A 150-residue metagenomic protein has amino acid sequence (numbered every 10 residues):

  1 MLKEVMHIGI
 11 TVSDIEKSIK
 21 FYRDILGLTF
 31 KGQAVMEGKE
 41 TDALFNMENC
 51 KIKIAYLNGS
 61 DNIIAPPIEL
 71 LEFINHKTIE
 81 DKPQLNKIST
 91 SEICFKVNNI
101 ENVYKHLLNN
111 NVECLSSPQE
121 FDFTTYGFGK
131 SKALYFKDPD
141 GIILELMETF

Functional and structural regions predicted by a protein language model:
K3-H7, I52, I88-E92, S131: Short, solvent-exposed beta-strand edge segments and adjacent coil->beta transition regions
I10, Q33, C94-F150: Vicinal oxygen chelate
T11-I64, G127-G129: Core segments of cupin and vicinal oxygen chelate
G38-A43, H76-D81, F121-G127: A short, acidic/glycine-rich surface segment
Y56-N58, E72, K96, Y135: Short, well-ordered beta-strand micro-motif
A65-I68, T90, L144-L146: Short, structured motif recognition centered on aromatic/hydrophobic residues
I68-E72, P83-L85: Helix-adjacent hinge/juxtasegments
E72-N75, T149-F150: Acetyl-CoA-dependent GNAT
